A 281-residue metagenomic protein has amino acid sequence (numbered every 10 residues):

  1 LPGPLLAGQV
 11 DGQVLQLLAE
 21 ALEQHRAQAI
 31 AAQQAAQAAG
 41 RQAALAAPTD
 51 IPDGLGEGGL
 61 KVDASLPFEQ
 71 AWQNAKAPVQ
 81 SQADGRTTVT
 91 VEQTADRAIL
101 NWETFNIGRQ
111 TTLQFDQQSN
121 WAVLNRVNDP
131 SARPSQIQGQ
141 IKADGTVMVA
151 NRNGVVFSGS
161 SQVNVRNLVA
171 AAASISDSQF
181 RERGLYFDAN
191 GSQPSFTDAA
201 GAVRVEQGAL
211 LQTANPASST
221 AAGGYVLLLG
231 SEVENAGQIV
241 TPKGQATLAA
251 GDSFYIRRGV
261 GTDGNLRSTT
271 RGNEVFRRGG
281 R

Functional and structural regions predicted by a protein language model:
L1-R281: Extracellular and secretory-pathway beta-repeat/beta-biased strand scaffolds
